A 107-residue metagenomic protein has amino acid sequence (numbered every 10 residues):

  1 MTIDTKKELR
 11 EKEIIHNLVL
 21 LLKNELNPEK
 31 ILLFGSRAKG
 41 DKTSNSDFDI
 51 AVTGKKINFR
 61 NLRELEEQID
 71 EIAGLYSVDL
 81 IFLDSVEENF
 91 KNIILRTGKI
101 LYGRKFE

Functional and structural regions predicted by a protein language model:
M1-K30, K39-S44, T53-E107: Catalytic core of pol beta-like nucleotidyltransferases
F34-S36: Glycine-rich beta-strand-to-loop/alpha-helix junction loops that act as flexible
D49-A51: Short, well-ordered beta-strand segments
